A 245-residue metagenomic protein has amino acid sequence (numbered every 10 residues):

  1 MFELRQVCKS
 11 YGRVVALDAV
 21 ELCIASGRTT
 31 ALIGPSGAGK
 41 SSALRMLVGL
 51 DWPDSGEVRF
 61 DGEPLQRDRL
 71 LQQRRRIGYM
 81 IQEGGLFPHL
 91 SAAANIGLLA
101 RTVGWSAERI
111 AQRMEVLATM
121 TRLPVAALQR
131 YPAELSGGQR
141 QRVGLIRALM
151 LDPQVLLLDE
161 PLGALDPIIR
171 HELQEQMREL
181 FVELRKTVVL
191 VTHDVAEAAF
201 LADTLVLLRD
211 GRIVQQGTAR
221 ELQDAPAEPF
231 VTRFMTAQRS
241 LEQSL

Functional and structural regions predicted by a protein language model:
V48: Helix-to-loop junction immediately C-terminal to a conserved catalytic motif
P64-G78, T102-G104, E108, L222-P226: ABC ATPase NBD coupling module
E108-A126, E179: Conserved ABC ATPase "signature" region
Y131-L135, Q139: Conserved ABC ATPase signature
D152: Conserved catalytic motifs of ABC-family nucleotide-binding domains
D210-G211: Conserved ABC ATPase "signature" C-loop
Q216-G217, A225: ABC ATPase "signature
